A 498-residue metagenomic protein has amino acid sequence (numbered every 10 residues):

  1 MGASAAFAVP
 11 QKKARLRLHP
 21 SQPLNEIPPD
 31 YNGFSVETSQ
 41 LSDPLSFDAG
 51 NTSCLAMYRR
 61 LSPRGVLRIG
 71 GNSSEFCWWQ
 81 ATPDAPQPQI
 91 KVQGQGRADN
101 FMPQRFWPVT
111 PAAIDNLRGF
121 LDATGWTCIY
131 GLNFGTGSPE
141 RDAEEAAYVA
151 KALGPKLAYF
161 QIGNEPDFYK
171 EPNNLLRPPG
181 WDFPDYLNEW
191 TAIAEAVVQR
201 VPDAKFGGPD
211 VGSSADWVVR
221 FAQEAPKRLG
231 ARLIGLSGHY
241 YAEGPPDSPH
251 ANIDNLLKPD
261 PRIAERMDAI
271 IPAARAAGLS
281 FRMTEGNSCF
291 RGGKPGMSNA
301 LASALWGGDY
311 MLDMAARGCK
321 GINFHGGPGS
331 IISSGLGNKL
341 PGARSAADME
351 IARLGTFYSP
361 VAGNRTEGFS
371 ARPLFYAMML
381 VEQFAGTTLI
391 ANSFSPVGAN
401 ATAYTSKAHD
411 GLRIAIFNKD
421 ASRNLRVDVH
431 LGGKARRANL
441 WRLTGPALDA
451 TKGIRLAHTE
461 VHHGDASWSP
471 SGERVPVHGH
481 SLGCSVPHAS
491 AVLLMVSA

Functional and structural regions predicted by a protein language model:
M1-I162, D167-V219, A225-R232, I271-R282 (+2 more regions): Non-catalytic accessory regions flanking glycosidase/transglycosidase catalytic cores in CAZymes
M102-P103, P179, D254-L256, K294-G296: A short, structure-level motif marking secondary-structure boundaries and short turns
K170-W181, H239-A264: Substrate-binding/catalytic cleft of secreted carbohydrate-active enzymes, primarily glycoside hydrolases
L233-H239: Aromatic-lined glycan-binding groove of carbohydrate-active enzymes
D247, N252-I253, P272-S303: Active-site clefts of carbohydrate-active enzymes
L256-D260, M297-A304, N364-A371: Hydrophobic alpha-helical scaffolding
R262, A269-I270: Internal nucleotide-binding/catalytic subdomain
